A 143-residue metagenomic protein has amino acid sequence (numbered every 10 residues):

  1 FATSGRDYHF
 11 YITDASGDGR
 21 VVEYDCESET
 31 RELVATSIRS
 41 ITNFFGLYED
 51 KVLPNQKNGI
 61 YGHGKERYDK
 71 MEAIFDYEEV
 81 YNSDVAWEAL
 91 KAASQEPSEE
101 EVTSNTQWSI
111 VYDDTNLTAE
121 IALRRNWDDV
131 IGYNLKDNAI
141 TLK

Functional and structural regions predicted by a protein language model:
Y8-K143: C-terminal, well-structured catalytic/ligand-binding subdomain of enzymes
